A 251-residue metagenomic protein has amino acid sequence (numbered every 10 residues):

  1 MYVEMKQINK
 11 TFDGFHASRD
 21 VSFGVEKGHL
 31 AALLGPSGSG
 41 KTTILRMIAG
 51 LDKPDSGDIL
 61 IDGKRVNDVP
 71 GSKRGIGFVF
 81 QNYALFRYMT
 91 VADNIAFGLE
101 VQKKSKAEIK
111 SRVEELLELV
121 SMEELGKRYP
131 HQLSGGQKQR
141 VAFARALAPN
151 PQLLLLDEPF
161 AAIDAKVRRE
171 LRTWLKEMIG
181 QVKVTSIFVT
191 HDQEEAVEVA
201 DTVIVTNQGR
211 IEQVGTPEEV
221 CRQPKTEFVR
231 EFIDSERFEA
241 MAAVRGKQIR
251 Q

Functional and structural regions predicted by a protein language model:
L34-P36: The feature captures the beta-strand-to-loop junction immediately N-terminal to the Walker
R65, E100, A107-E124, K176-K183: Conserved ABC ATPase "signature" region
Y129-L133, Q137: Conserved ABC ATPase signature
A148-Q152: A short, proline-enriched helix->beta-strand linker immediately N-terminal to the Walker B motif in ABC-type P-loop
V214-G215, Q223: ABC ATPase "signature
